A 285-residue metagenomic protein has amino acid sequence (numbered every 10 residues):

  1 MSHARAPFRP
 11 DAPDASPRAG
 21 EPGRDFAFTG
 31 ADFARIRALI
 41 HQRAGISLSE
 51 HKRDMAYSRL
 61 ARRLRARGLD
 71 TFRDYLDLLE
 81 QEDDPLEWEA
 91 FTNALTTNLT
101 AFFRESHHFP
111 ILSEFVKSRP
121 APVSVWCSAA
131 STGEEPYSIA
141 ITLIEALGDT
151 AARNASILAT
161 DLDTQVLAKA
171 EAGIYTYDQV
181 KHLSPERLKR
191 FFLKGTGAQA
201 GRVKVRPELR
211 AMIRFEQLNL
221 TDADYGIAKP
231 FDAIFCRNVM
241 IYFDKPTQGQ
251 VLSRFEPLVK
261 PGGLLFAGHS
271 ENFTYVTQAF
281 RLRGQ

Functional and structural regions predicted by a protein language model:
S2-S128, F266-G268: Conserved AdoMet
S113-K117, A140-I144, E256: A structural alpha-helix within SAM-dependent methyltransferase catalytic domains
P120, Y175, K260: Short conserved AdoMet
A121-S138, S156-L158: Conserved class I S-adenosyl-L-methionine
T132-T150: Conserved SAM-binding loop of SAM-dependent methyltransferases across substrates and taxa, primarily the Class I
D149-F235, V239-Q250, F273-T274, Q278: Extended basic-aromatic, gly/pro-enriched interface segments that bind polyanionic ligands
K245, G263, G268-E271: Short strand-turn motif at the edge of the Rossmann-like AdoMet-binding core
G249-P261: A short glycine-rich, Lys/Arg-flanked "PGG" loop and its adjoining helix->strand segment in the class I
